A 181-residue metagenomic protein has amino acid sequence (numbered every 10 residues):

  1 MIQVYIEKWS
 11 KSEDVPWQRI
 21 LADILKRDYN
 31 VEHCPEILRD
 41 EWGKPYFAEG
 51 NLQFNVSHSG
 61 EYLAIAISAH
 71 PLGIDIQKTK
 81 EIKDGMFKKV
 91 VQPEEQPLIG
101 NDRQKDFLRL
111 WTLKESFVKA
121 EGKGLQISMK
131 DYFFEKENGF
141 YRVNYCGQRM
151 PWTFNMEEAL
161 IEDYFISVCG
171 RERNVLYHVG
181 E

Functional and structural regions predicted by a protein language model:
M1-E181: Core catalytic alpha/beta fold that binds nucleotide/phospho-ligands
